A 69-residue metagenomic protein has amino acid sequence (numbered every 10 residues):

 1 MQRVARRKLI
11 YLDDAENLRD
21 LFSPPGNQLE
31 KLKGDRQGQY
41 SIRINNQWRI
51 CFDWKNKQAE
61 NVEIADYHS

Functional and structural regions predicted by a protein language model:
M1-W48, K55-S69: Basic, Lys/Arg-enriched alpha-helical interface segments
